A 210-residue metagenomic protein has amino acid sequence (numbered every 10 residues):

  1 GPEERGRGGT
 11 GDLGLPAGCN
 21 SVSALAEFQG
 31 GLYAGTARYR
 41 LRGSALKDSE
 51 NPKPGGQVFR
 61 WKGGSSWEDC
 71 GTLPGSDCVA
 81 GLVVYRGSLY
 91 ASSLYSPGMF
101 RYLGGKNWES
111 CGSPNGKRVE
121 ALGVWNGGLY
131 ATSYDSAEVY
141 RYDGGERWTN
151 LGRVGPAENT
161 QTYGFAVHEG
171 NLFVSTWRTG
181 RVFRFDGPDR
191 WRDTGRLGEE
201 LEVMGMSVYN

Functional and structural regions predicted by a protein language model:
G1-S23, E27, G31, A37-A80 (+9 more regions): Trp- and S/T/G-rich repeat-edge/linker motifs of beta-rich repeat architectures
